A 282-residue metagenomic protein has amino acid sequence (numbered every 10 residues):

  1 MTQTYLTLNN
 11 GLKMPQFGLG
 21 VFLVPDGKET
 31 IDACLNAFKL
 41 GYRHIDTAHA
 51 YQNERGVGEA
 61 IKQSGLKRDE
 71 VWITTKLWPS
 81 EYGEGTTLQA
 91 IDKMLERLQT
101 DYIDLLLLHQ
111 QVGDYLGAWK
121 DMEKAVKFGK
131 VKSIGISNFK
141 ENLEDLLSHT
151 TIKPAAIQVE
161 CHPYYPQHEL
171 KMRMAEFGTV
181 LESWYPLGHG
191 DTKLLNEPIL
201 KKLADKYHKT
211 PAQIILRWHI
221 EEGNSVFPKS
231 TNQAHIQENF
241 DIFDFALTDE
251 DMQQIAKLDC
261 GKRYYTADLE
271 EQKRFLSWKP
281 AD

Functional and structural regions predicted by a protein language model:
M1-L6, R55, E59-I61, A90-K93 (+2 more regions): Alpha-helical scaffolding within the catalytic cores of extracellular/periplasmic polymer-degrading hydrolases
M1-V71, L187, A281-D282: N-terminal binding-site loop/beta-alpha segment at the start of enzyme catalytic domains that lines or forms
V24-K28, D46-G56, S80-G85, Q111-L116 (+2 more regions): Acidic-and-aromatic substrate-binding clefts and catalytic sites of carbohydrate-active enzymes
P25-A37, G83-L98, G117, E141-E144 (+1 more regions): Short, acidic/polar
H44, Y102-L105, S133, A156: Residues at the N-termini of beta-strands
R68-E81, D104-Q111, N138: A short, structured active-site edge motif that brings together acidic residues
T87-L107, K124-F128: CE4/NodB-like, metal-dependent polysaccharide N-deacetylase domain that modifies extracellular/periplasmic N-acetylated
Q110-D282: Beta/alpha (TIM)-barrel catalytic core signal, keyed to glycine-rich beta->alpha loops juxtaposed to Asp/Glu that bind
